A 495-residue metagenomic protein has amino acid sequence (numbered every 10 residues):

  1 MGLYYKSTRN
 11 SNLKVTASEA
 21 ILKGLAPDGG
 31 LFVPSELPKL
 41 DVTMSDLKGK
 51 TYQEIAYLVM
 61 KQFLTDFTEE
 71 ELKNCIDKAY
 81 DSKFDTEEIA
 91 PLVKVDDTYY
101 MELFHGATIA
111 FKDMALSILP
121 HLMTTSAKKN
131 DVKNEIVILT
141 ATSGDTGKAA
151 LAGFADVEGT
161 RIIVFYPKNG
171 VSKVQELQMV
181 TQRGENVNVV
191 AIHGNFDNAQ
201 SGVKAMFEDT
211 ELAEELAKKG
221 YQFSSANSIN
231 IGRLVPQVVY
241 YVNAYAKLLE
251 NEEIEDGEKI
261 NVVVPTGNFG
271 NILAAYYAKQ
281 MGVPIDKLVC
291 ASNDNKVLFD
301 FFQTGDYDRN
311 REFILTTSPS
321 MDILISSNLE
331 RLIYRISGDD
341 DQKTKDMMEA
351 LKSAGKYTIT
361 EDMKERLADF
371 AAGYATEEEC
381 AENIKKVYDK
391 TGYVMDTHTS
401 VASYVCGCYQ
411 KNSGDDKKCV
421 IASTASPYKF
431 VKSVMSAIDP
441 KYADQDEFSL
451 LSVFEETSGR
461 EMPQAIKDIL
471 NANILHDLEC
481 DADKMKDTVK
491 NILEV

Functional and structural regions predicted by a protein language model:
M1-V495: PLP-dependent amino-acid enzyme catalytic core
